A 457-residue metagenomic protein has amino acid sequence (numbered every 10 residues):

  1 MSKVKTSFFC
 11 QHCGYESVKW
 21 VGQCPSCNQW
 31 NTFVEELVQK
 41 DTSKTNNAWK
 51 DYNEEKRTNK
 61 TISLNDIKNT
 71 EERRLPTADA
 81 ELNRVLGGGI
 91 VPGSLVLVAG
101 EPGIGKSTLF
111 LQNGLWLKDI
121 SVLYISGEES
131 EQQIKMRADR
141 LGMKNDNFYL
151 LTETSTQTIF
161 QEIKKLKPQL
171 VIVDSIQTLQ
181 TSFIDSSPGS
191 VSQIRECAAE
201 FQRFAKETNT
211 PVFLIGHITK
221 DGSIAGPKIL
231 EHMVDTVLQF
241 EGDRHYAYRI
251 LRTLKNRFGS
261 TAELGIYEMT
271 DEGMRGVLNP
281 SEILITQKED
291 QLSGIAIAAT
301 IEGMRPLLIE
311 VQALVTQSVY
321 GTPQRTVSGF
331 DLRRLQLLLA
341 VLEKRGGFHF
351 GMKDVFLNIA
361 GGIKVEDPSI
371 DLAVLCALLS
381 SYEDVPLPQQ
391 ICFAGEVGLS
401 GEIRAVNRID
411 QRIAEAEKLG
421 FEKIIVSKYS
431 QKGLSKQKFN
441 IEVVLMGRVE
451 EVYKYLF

Functional and structural regions predicted by a protein language model:
S2-K5, F9-H12, E16-R84, V91-L97 (+7 more regions): Peripheral, non-AAA+ core regions of ATP-driven protein-machinery
E101, G127: P-loop (Walker A) phosphate-binding loop of NTP-binding proteins
V122-S126: Conserved RecA-like ASCE P-loop NTPase motor core of nucleic-acid helicases/translocases
S130: Conserved Rossmann-like nucleotide-cofactor binding loop
L150-L151: Conserved SAM-binding strand-loop segment of SAM-dependent methyltransferases
